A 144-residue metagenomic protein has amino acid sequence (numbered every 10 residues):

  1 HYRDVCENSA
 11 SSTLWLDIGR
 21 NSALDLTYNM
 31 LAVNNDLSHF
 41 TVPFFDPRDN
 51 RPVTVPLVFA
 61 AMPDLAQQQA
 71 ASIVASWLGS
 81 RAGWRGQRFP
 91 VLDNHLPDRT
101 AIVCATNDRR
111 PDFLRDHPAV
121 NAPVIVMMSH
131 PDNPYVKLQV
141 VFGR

Functional and structural regions predicted by a protein language model:
H1-R144: Solvent-exposed alpha-helical segments and adjacent loops that form catalytic or protein-interaction surfaces
